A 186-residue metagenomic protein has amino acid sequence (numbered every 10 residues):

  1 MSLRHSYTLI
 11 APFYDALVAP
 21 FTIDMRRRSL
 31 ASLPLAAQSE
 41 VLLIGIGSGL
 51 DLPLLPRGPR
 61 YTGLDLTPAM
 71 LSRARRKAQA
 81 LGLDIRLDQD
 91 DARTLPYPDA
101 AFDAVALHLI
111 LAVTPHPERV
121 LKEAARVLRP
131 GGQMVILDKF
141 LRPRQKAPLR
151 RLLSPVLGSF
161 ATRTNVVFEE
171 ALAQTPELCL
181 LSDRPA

Functional and structural regions predicted by a protein language model:
M1-A37, L50-D51, R73, K77 (+1 more regions): Conserved class I S-adenosyl-L-methionine
F13, V18, V135-A186: C-terminal alpha-helical "lid/dimerization" subdomain adjacent to the S-adenosyl-L-methionine
S39, G132: Glycine-centered, small-residue-biased loops immediately flanking beta-strands in adenine/cofactor-binding cores
E40-T94: Class I SAM-dependent methyltransferase SAM/SAH-binding core
D90-V105: A short acidic, Gly/Pro-enriched loop at the edge of an enzyme's catalytic core that lines a small-molecule cofactor
A104-H116: A short SAM/SAH-binding and catalytic strip from SAM-dependent methyltransferases
E118-P130: A short glycine-rich, Lys/Arg-flanked "PGG" loop and its adjoining helix->strand segment in the class I
